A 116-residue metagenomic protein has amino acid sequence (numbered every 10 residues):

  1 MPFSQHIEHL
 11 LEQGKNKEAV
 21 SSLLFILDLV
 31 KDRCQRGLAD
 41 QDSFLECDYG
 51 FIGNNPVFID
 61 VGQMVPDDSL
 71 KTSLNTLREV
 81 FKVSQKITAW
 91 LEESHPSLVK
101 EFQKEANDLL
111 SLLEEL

Functional and structural regions predicted by a protein language model:
M1-L23: Conserved structural core of kinase catalytic domains
P2-Q5, S73, H95, S111: Alpha-helix initiation/capping motif
E18-F51: Conserved kinase catalytic-core segment
L24, D67, A106-N107: Generic N-terminal initiation segments characterized by hydrophobic and/or small/turn-forming residues
A39-E92: Catalytic activation segment of kinase domains across protein kinase-like and atypical kinase folds
L77-L116: C-terminal catalytic region of ATP-dependent kinase domains
